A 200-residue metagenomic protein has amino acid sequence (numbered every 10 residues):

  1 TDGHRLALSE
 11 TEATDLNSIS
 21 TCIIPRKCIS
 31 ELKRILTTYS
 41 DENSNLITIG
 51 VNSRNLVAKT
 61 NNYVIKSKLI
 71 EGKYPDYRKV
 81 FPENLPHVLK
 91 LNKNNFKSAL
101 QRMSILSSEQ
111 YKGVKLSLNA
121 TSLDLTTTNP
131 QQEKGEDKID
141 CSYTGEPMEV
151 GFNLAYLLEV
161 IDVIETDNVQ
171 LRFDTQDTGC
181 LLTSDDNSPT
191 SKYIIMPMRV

Functional and structural regions predicted by a protein language model:
T1-L8, D15-I70, L85-V200: DNA polymerase processivity clamps
K73: Glycine-rich, pocket-lining loop/helix-strand segments that form or immediately flank
D76-H87: Short, flexible active-site loops
